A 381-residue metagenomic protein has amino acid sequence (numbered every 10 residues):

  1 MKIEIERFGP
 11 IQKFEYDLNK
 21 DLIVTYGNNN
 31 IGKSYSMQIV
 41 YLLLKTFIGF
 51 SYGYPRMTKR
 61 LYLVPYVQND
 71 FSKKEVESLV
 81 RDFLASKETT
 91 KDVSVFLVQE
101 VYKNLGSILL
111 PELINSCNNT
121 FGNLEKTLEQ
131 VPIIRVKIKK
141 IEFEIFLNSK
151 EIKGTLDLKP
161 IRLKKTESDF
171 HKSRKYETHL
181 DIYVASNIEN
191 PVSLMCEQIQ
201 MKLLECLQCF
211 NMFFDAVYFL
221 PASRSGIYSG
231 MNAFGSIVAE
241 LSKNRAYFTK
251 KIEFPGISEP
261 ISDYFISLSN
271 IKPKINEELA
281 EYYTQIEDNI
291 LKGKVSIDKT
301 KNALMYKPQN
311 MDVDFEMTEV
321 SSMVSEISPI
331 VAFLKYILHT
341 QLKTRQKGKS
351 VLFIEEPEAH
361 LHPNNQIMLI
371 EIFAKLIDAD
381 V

Functional and structural regions predicted by a protein language model:
M1-K250, K349, I377-A379: P-loop NTPase switch/coupling surface
I3, P132-V136, E144, E287 (+2 more regions): Short polybasic amphipathic segments
G27-N29, Y35, S296-N364: Conserved ABC ATPase signature
F214, N270-K294: Amphipathic alpha-helical domain-onset/packing element
V238-D263, E358: A solvent-exposed, charged loop/short amphipathic helix patch at secondary-structure junctions
M368-I370: Conserved hydrophobic alpha-helix in the ABC-type ATPase nucleotide-binding domain
